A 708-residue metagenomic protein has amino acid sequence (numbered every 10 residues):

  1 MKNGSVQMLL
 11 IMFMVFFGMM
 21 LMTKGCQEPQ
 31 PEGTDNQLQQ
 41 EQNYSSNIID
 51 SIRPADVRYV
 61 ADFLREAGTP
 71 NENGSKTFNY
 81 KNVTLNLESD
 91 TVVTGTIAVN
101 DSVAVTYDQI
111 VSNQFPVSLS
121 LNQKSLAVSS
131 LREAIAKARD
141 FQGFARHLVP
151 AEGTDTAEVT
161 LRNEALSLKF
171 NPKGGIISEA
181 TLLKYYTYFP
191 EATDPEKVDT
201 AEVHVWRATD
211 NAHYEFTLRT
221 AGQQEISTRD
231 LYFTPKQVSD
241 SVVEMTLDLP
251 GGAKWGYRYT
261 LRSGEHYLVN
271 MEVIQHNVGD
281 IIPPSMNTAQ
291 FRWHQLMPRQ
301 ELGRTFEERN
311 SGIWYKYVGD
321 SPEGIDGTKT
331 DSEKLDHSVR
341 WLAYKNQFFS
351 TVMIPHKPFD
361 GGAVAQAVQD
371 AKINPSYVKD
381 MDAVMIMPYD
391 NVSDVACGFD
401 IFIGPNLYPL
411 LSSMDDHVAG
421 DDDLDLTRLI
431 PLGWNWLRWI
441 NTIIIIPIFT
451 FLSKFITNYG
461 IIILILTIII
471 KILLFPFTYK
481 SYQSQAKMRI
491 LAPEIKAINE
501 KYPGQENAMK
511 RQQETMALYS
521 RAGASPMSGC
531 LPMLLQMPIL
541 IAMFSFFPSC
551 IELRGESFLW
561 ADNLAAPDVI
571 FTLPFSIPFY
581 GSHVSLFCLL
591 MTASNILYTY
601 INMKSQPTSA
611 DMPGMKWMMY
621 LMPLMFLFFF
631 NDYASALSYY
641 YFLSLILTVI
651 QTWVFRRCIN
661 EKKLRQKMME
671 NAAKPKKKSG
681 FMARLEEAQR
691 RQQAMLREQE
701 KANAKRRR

Functional and structural regions predicted by a protein language model:
M1-Y44, S51, F170, V273-I274 (+8 more regions): Helix-loop-helix
S46-T69, K76-H147, A151-D425: Soluble non-transmembrane domains of integral membrane proteins
